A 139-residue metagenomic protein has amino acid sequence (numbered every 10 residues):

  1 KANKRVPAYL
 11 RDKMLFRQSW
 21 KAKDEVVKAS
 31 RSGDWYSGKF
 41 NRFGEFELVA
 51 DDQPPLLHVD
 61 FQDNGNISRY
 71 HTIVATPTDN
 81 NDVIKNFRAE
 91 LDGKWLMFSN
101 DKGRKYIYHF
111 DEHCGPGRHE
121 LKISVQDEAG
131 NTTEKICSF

Functional and structural regions predicted by a protein language model:
A2-T76, D82-K85, W95: Proteolytic cleavage junctions
T78-F139: Long, low-complexity serine/threonine/glycine- and acidic-rich segments characteristic of extracellular
